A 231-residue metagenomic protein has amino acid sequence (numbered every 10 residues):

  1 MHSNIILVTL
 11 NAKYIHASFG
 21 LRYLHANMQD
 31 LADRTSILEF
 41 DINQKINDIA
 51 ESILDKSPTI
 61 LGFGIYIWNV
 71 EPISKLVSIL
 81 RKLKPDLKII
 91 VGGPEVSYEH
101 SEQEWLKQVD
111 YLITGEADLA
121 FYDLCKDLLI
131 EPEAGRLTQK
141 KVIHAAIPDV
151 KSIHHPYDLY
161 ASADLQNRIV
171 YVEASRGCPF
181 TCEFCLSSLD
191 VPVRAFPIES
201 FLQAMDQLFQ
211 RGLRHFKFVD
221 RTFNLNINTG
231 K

Functional and structural regions predicted by a protein language model:
M1-H2, I53-K56, F209-L213: Glycine-rich phosphate/diphosphate-binding loops that line cofactor/substrate pockets in enzymes
M1-N4, N167-R168: A short, charged/proline- and glycine-enriched loop that marks the coil->beta-strand transition at the N-terminal
N4, T9, G20, N27 (+1 more regions): Glycine-rich beta-alpha loop elements in corrinoid/cobalamin-binding modules across cobalamin-dependent enzymes
N11-K13, I67, S188, T222: Residue-level signal for short, function-critical loop segments
Y14, E39, Y66, T114 (+1 more regions): Flexible, glycine- and charge-enriched loops at secondary-structure boundaries
Y14, Q44-I46, Y98, V191 (+1 more regions): Flexible, glycine-rich phosphate/dinucleotide-binding loops and adjacent beta-alpha linkers at cofactor/substrate
Y14-G20: Short N-terminal binding/cap micro-motifs at the start of the first secondary-structure element
H154-K231: Radical SAM [4Fe-4S] cluster-binding motif and immediate context
